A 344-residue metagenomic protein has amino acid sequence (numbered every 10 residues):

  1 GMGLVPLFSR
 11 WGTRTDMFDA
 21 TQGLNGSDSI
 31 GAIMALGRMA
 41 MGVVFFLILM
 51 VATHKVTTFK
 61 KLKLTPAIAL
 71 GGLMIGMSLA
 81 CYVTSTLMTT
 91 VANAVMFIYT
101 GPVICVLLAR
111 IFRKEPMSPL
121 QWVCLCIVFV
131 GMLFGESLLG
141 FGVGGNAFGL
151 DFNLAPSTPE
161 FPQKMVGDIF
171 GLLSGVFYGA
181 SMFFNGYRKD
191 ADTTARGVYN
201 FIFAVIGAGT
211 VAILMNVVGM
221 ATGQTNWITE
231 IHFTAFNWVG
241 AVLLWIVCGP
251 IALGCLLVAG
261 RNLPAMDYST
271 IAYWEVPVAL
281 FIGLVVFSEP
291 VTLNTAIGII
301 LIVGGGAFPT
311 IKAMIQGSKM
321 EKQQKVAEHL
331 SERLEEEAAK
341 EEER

Functional and structural regions predicted by a protein language model:
G1, G26-L49, C124-V130, M165-L173 (+2 more regions): Hydrophobic alpha-helical transmembrane segments of multi-pass integral membrane proteins, especially transporters
G1-F8, T53-N93, I98, F134 (+1 more regions): Specific transmembrane alpha-helical segments of multi-pass solute transporters/efflux pumps, especially DMT/EamA
G1-L36, L73, M77, C81 (+2 more regions): Glycine-/small-residue-enriched transmembrane alpha-helix faces in small-molecule transporters and effluxers
G3, L7, A40, G72 (+10 more regions): Hydrophobic/small/kink-forming positions within alpha-helical transmembrane segments of polytopic membrane proteins
A35, M39, S137, N237-V239 (+2 more regions): C-terminal-most transmembrane helix of multi-pass membrane proteins
G37, L79-A80, A94-T100, N185-I206 (+1 more regions): Helix-helix packing/entry segments at the starts of transmembrane helices
F46, M50, M117-P156, N294-A313: Hydrophobic transmembrane alpha-helices of multi-pass small-molecule transport proteins
G101-V123, L133, P277-A296: C-terminal transmembrane-helix exit sites in multi-pass transporters
